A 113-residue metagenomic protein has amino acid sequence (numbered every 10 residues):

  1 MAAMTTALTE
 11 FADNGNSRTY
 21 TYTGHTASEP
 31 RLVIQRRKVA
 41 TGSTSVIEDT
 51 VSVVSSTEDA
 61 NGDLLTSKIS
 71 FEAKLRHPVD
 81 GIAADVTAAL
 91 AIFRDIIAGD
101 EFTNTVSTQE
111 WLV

Functional and structural regions predicted by a protein language model:
M1-T41: Negatively charged, low-complexity tracts enriched in Asp/Glu with abundant Ser/Thr
A12-G15, V51, F102-T103: Intrinsically disordered, low-complexity regions of eukaryotic proteins
A27, E58-A60, D80: Generic "edge-of-domain/loop-turn" microfeature
A40-T41, N61, T105-Q109: Catalytic micro-motifs at enzyme active sites that drive phosphoryl/nucleotidyl and oxygen chemistry
G42-V46: Mature extracytoplasmic domains of secretory-pathway proteins
I47-E72: A short, structured beta-strand/loop element
S67-V86: Short secondary-structure subsegments characteristic of cysteine-rich extracellular domains
A84-V113: Compositionally biased, intrinsically disordered linkers/stalks adjacent to structured regions
